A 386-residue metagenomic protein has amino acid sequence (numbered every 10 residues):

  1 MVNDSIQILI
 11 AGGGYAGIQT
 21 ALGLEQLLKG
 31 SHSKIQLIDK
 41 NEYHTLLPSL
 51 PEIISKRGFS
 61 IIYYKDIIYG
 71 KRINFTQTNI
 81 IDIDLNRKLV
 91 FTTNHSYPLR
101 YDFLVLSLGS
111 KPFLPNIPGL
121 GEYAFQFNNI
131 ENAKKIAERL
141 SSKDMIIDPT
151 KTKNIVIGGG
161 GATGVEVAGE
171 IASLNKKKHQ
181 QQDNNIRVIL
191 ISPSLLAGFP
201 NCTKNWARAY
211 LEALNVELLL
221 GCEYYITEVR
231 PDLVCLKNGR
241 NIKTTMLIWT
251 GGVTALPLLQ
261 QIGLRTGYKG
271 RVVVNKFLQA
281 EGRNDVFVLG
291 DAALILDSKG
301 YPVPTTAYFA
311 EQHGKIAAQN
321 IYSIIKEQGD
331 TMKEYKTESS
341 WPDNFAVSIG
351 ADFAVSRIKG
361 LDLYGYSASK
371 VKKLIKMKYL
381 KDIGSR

Functional and structural regions predicted by a protein language model:
V2-N74, E166-N201, I248: Beta1-alpha1 glycine-rich phosphate/pyrophosphate-binding loop at the start of Rossmann-like nucleotide-binding domains
V2-Q7, I73-K153, I248: FAD-binding core/adjacent interface of flavoenzyme oxidoreductases
A16, G109-P112, V253-T254, D352: Short glycine-rich anion-binding loops that position phosphate/pyrophosphate groups of nucleotides and phosphorylated
F75-D82, K176-K276, G282: A Rossmann-like FAD-binding core segment of flavoenzymes
E122-D148, I242-Q312: FAD-site-proximal beta/loop scaffold in flavoenzymes
E138-D183: Rossmann-like NAD(P)H-binding beta-loop-alpha module
S173-K176, Y308-S340: Internal hydrophobic alpha-helix adjacent to the cofactor/substrate pocket in enzyme cavities
F345, G350-R386: C-terminal auxiliary extensions adjacent to catalytic cores
